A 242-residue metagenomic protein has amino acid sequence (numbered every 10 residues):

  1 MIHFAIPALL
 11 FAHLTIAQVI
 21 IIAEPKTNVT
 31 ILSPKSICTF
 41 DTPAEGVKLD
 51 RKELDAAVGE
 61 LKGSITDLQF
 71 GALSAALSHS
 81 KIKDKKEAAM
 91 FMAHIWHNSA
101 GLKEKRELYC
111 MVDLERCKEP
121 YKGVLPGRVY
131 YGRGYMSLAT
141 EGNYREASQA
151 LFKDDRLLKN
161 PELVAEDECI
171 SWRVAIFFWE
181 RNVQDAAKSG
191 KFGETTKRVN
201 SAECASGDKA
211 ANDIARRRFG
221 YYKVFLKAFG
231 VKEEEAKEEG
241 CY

Functional and structural regions predicted by a protein language model:
M1-L10: Classical eukaryotic N-terminal signal peptides for Sec-dependent ER targeting/secretion, especially the positively
L9-V29: N-terminal signal peptide
C38-I65, A72, K86-F178: Peptidoglycan-targeting cell-wall enzymes and recognition modules
V58-K62, S74-K81, I95-S99, A139-G142 (+3 more regions): Sec/Tat-exported extracytoplasmic proteins
I65, H79-F91, E104-L108, D185-T196 (+1 more regions): Surface-exposed patches in mature extracellular/periplasmic domains of secreted proteins
I95-N98, A187-A210: Acidic helix/loop microenvironments that form the catalytic cleft of cell-wall polysaccharide enzymes
S171-F192: GST-like fold's C-terminal all-alpha helical module
A202, S206-Y242: Low-complexity, Gly/Ser/Thr/Pro-rich intrinsically disordered linker/tail segments
